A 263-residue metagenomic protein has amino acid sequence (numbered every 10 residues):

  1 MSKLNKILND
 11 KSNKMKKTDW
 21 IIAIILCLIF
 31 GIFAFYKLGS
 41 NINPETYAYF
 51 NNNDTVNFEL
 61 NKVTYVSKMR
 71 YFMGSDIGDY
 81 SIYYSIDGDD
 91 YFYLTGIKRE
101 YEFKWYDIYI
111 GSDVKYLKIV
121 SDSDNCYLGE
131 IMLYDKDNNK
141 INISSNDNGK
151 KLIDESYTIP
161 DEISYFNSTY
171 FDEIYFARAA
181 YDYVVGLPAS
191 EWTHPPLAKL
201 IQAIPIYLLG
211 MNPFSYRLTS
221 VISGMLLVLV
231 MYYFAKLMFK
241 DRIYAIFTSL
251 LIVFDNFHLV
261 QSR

Functional and structural regions predicted by a protein language model:
M1-K16: Membrane-interfacial, low-structure loops and terminal tails that flank and connect transmembrane helices in multi-pass
D19-F33, K150-L152: Alpha-helical transmembrane segments
F35-L94, E100-Y165: Aromatic, loop-rich ligand-recognition surfaces of beta-strand-rich domains
I42-E45, I143-I159, Y165-A177, A189-I201 (+1 more regions): Extracytoplasmic catalytic/substrate-binding loops of multi-pass membrane glycan-assembly enzymes
V114, M211-T219, D241-A245: Membrane-interface starts of transmembrane alpha-helices
K199, L208-R217, L227, L250-R263: Aromatic- and kink-enriched transmembrane "portal" helix at the membrane-lumen/periplasm boundary that abuts
F214, L218-F239: Transmembrane-helix motifs of polytopic, lipid-linked glycan transferases
M231-F254: Transmembrane-helix signature of polytopic, membrane-embedded enzymes that assemble or transfer cell-envelope glycans
